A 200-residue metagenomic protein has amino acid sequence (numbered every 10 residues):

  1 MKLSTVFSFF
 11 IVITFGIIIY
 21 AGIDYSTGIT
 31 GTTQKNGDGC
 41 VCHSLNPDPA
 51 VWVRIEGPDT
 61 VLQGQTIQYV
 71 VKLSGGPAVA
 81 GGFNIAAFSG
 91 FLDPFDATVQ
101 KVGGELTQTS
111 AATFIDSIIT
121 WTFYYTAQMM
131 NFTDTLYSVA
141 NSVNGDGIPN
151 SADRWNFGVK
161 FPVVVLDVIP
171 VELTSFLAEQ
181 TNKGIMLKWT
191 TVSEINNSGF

Functional and structural regions predicted by a protein language model:
M1-F7: Positively charged n-region of N-terminal signal peptides that target proteins for export
S8-I18: Bacterial N-terminal signal peptides
G16-T126, M130-D167: Sequence context surrounding c-type heme c attachment/ligation sites in exported
D167-F200: Short, compositionally biased serine/threonine- and acidic-rich segments at solvent-exposed termini, linkers, or domain
